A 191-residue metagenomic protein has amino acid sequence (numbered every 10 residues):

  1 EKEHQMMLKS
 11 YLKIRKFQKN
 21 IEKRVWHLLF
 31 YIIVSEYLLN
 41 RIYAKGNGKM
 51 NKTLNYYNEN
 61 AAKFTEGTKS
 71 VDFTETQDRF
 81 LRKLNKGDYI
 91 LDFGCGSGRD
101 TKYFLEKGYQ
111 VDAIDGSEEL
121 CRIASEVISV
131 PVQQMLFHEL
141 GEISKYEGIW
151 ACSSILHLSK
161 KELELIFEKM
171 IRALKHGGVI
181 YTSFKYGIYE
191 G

Functional and structural regions predicted by a protein language model:
G48-N85, I188: Conserved class I S-adenosyl-L-methionine
G87-G96: Conserved class I S-adenosyl-L-methionine
S97-E139: Class I SAM-dependent methyltransferase SAM/SAH-binding core
G141-I149: A short acidic, Gly/Pro-enriched loop at the edge of an enzyme's catalytic core that lines a small-molecule cofactor
G148-E162: A short SAM/SAH-binding and catalytic strip from SAM-dependent methyltransferases
E164-H176: A short glycine-rich, Lys/Arg-flanked "PGG" loop and its adjoining helix->strand segment in the class I
G177-F184: Conserved beta-strand signature within the Rossmann-like core of class I S-adenosyl-L-methionine
